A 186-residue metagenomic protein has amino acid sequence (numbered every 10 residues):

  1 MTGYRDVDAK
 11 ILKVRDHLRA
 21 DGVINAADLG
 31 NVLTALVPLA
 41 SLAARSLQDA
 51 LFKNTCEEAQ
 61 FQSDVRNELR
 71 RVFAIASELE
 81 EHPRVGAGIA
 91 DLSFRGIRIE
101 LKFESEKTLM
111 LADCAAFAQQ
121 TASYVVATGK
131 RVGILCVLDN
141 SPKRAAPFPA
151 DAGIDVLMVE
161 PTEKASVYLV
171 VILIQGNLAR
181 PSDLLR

Functional and structural regions predicted by a protein language model:
M1-A20: Nuclease-adjacent, charged terminal/linker segments that flank catalytic cores
V32-E78: Acidic-basic catalytic patches of nuclease active cores, encompassing PD-(D/E)XK and other metal-cofactor nuclease
R71-R95: Active-site metal-binding core of divalent-cation-utilizing nuclease and nuclease-like domains
L92-K107, Y124: Conserved catalytic cores of phosphodiester-cleaving nucleases, focusing on short active-site segments
E106-A127: Mg2+/Mn2+-dependent nuclease catalytic core
V125-I154: Nucleic-acid nuclease catalytic cores
F148-V170: Short, electropositive alpha-helical surface patch
E163-R186: Non-catalytic C-terminal interaction segments of nucleic acid-processing enzymes
